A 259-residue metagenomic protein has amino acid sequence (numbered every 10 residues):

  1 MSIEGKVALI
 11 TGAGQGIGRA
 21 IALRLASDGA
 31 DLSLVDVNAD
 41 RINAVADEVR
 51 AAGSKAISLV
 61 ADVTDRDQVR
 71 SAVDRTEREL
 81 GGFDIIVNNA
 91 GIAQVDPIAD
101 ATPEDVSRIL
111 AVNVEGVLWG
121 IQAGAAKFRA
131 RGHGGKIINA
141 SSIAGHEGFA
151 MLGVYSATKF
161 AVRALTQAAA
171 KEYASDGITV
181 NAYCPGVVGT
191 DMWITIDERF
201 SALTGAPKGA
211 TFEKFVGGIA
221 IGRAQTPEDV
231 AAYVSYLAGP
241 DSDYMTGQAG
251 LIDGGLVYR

Functional and structural regions predicted by a protein language model:
S2-E4, E147, V234-S235, T246-R259: Short C-terminal tail/terminal secondary-structure segment of NAD(P)H-dependent dehydrogenase/reductase domains
D96-A99, E147-G153, S175, G222 (+1 more regions): Active-site loop immediately N-terminal to the catalytic Tyr-X3-Lys motif of short-chain dehydrogenase/reductase
P97-I98, D105-L110, F215: Substrate-binding pocket helix/loop in short-chain dehydrogenase/reductase
I121, T158, T166: Active-site helix of classical SDR
S142: Residue(s) in the substrate-gating loop at a strand-loop-helix junction that position the organic substrate next
A174, T179, M245-G247: Short, small/polar-rich loop/turn modules that mediate ligand/substrate recognition or access, typified
A182, T190, A206-D241, M245 (+1 more regions): C-terminal helical subdomain
